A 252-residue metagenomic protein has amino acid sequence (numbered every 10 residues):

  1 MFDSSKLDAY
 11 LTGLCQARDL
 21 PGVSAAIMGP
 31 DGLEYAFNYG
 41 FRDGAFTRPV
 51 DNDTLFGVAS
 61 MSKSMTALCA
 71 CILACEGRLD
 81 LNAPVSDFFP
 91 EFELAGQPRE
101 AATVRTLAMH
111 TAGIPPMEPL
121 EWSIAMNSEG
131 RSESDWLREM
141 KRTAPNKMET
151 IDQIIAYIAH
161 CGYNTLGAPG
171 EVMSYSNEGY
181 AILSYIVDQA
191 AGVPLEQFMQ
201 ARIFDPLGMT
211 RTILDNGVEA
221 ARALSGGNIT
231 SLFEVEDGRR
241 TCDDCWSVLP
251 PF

Functional and structural regions predicted by a protein language model:
F2-V58, R78, A156-G167, V218: Short, conserved catalytic-motif segment at the N-terminal edge
K6, G22, D80-P84, R99 (+1 more regions): Alpha-helix N-cap and coil->helix boundary residues
D8-L11, A25, D31, G57-V85 (+1 more regions): Active-site SXXK
G22-S24, P84, V172, I213: Residues at or immediately flanking beta-strands
F56-A59, M173-Y175: Catalytic tyrosine of NAD(P)H-dependent dehydrogenase/reductases that use a Tyr as the general acid/base
L81-A95, P206-L207: Short, glycine/proline-biased beta-turn/loop segments that scaffold the active-site neighborhood
G96-F252: Short, surface-exposed loop or secondary-structure junction motifs that flank catalytic or metal-binding residues
